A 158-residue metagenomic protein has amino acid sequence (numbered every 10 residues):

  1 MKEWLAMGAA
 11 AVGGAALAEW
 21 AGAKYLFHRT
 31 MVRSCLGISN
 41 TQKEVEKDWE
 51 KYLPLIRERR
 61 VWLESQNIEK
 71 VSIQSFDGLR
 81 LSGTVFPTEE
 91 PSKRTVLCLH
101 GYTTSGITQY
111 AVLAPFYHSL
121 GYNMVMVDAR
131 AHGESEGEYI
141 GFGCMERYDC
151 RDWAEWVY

Functional and structural regions predicted by a protein language model:
A6-Q74: An N-terminal hydrophobic leader/cap segment in hydrolases
F76-P87: A short loop-to-beta-strand scaffold at the N-terminal edge of the catalytic core in hydrolase folds
S82, H100-G101, H132: Histidine-centered divalent metal-coordination motifs
K93-G101: Short beta-strand element of the alpha/beta-hydrolase
Y102-F116, A129: The serine-hydrolase catalytic nucleophile loop
T108-Y110, S135-E138: Conserved catalytic-core motifs of eukaryotic protein kinase domains, centered on the activation segment
F116-E136: Conserved alpha/beta-hydrolase
I140-Y158: Alpha/beta-hydrolase active-site loop
